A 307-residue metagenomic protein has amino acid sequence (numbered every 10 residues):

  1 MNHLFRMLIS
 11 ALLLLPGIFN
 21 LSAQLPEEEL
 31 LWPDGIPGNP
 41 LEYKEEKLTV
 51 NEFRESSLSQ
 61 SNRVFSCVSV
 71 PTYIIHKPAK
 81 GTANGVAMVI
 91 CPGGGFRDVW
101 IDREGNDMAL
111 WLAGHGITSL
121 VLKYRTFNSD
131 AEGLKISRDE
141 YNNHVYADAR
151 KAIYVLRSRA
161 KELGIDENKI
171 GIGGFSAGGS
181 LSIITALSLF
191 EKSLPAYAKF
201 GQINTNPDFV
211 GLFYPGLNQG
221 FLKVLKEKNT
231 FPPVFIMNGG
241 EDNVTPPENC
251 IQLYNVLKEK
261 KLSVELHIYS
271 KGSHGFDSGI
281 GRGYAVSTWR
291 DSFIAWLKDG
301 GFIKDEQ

Functional and structural regions predicted by a protein language model:
Q24-T82: N-terminal cap/lid segment of alpha/beta-hydrolase-fold proteins
N84-G93: Short beta-strand element of the alpha/beta-hydrolase
G95-E104, K123-H144, S188-L189, L194 (+1 more regions): Cap/lid segment of the alpha/beta-hydrolase catalytic domain
D102-L120: Short amphipathic alpha-helix adjacent to the substrate-entry channel of hydrolases
N143-T230: Primarily recognizes the serine-hydrolase "nucleophile elbow" in alpha/beta-hydrolase and SGNH/GDSL folds
I236-N238, D242: Short beta-strand/loop motif that positions the catalytic acidic residue of the alpha/beta-hydrolase fold
P246-V256: Short alpha-helix in the alpha/beta-hydrolase fold that links the catalytic acid
I251, K260-Q307: C-terminal catalytic histidine-bearing segment of alpha/beta-hydrolase fold enzymes
